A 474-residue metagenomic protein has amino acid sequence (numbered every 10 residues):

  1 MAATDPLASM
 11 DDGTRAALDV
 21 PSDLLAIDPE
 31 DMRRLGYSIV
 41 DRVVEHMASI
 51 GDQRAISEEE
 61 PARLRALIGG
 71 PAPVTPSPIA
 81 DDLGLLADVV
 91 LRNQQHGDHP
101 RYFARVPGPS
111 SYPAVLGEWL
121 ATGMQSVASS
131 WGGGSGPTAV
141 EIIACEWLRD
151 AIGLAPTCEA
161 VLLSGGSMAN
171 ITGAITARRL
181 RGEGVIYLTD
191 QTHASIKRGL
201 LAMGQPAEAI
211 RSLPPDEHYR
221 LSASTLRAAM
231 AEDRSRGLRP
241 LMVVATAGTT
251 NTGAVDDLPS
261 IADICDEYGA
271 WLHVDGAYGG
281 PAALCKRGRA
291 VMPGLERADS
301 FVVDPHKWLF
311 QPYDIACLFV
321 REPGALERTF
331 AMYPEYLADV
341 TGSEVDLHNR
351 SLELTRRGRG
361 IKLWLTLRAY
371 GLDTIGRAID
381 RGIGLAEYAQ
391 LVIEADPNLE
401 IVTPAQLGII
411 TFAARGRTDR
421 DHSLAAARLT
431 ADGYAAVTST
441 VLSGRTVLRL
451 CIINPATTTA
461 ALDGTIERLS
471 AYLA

Functional and structural regions predicted by a protein language model:
L7-T157, A435, C451-I453, T457 (+2 more regions): N-terminal entrance/gating region of PLP-dependent enzymes' catalytic architecture
V20-P29, M124-G132, A155-V161, G184 (+4 more regions): Glycine- and acidic
R42, H46, L85, V89 (+19 more regions): Generic, well-ordered alpha-helical scaffold segments in large soluble proteins
G108, Q191-H193, E217-H218, G248-T250 (+13 more regions): Short, glycine-/Ser/Thr-/acidic-enriched flexible segments
S164, M168-A325: Conserved PLP-enzyme active-site core in the AAT-like
L241, T249, Y268, P293-E394: Active-site C-terminal subdomain of aminotransferase-like
M332-L354, L367, G371-L473: Conserved C-terminal alpha-helix-loop-beta "cap" of PLP-dependent enzymes that closes/shapes the active-site mouth
